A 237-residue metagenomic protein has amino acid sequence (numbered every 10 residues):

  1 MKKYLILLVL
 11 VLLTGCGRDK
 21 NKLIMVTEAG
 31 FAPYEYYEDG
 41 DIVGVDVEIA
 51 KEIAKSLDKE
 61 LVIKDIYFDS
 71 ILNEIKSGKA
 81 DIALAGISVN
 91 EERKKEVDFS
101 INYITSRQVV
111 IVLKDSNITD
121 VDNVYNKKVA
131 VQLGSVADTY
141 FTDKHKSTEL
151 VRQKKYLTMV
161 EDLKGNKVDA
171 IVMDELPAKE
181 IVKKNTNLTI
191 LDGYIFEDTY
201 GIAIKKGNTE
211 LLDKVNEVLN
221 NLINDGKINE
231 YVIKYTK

Functional and structural regions predicted by a protein language model:
L12-G15: C-terminal motif of bacterial Sec signal peptides marking the signal peptidase cleavage site
K20-G86: Extracytoplasmic small-molecule ligand-binding "clamshell" domains of the periplasmic binding protein/Venus flytrap
L23-T27, V121-G134: Short loop->beta-strand "edge-of-pocket" segments that line small-molecule binding or catalytic clefts across diverse
T27-A29, I104-V112, E175, K179-N220: Periplasmic-binding protein-like
S56, K64, D69-I82, E96 (+4 more regions): Short helices/loops that flank or line small-molecule/ion binding pockets
I87-K95, Y140, K164-G165, D169-E197: A ligand-binding cleft/hinge motif common to bilobed small-molecule-binding domains
I101, V112-V129: Flexible hinge/capping segments at coil-to-helix
V136-K154, T186-Y194, L219-K237: Ligand-binding clefts/hinges and TM-proximal coupling segments of bilobed small-molecule sensing domains
